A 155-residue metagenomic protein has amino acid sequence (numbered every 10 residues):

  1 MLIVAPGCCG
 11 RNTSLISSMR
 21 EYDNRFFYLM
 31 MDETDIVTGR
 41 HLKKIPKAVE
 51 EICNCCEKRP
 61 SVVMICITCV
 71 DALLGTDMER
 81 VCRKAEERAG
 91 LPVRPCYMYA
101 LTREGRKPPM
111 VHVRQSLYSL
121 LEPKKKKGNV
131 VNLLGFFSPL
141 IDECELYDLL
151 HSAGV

Functional and structural regions predicted by a protein language model:
M1-V155: An N-terminal assembly and electron-transfer interface module characteristic of large anaerobic redox and radical
